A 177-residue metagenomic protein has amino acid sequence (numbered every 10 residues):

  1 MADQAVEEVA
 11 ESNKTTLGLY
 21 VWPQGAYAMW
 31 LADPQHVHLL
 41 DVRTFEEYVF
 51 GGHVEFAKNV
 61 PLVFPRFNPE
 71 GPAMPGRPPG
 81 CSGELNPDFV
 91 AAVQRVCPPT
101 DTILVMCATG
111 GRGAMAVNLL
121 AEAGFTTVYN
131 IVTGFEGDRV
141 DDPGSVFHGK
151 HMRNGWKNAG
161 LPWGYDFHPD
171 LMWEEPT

Functional and structural regions predicted by a protein language model:
M1-V37, F45-T102, G113-T177: Rhodanese-like catalytic fold shared by cysteine-dependent sulfurtransferases and DSP/PTP-type phosphatases
D41: N-terminal glycine-rich beta->alpha transition that marks the start or flank of a dinucleotide-binding site
V105-M106: Short, surface-exposed ligand- or partner-binding patches at beta-edge/loop junctions that are enriched in aromatics
G110: Conserved G/P- and acidic residue-centered "switch" motifs that form tight phosphate/ATP-binding loops in soluble
